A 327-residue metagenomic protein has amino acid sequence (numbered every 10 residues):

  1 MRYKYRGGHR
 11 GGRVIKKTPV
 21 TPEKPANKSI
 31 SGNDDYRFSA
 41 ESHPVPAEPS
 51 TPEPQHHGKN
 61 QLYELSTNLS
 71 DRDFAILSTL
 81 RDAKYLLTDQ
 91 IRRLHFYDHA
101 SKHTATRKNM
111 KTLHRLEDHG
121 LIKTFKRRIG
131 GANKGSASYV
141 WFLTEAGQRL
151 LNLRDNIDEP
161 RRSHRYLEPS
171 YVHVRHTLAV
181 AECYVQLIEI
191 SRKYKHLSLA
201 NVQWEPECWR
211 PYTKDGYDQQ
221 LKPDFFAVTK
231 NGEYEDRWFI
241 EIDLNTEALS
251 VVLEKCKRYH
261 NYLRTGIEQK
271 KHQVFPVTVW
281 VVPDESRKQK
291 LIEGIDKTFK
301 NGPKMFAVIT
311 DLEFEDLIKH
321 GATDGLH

Functional and structural regions predicted by a protein language model:
M1-R162, L167: Nuclease-adjacent, charged terminal/linker segments that flank catalytic cores
R2-H57, L65-N68, L77, T246-E254 (+1 more regions): Non-catalytic C-terminal interaction segments of nucleic acid-processing enzymes
K84, E145-G147, P206-C208, T229 (+2 more regions): Short, flexible loop/turn elements at secondary-structure junctions
D98-S101, E189-K195, T229-G232, L263-H272 (+1 more regions): Alpha-helix termini
G130, V172-V174, Y184-Q186, K195-W238 (+1 more regions): Active-site metal-binding core of divalent-cation-utilizing nuclease and nuclease-like domains
L151-S198: Amphipathic alpha-helical dimerization/coiled-coil segments that flank or bridge DNA-binding/regulatory modules
N201-Q203, F239-E241, P276-P283: Extended hydrophobic secondary-structure segments that form protein cores and membrane-embedded regions
